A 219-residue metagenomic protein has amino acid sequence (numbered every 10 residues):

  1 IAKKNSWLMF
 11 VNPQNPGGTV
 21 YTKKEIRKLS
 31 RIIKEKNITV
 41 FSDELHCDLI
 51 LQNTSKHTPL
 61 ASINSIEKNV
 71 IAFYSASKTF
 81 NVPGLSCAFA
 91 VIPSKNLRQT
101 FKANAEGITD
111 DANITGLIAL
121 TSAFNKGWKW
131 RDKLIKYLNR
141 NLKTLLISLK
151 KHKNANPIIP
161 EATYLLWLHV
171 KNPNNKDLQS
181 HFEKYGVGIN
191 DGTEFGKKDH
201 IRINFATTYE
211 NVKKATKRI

Functional and structural regions predicted by a protein language model:
I1-T54: Active-site phosphate-binding strand-loop segment of PLP-dependent enzymes
E35-K36, H152, Y185: Helix C-cap/helix->beta junction micro-motif
F41, I71-F73, I158, N190: Structural detector of well-ordered beta-strand residues that form the stable sheet scaffold of enzyme domains
K68-N139, L146: Conserved core segment of the aminotransferase class I/II
S94-K95, K171-P173, T208-E210: Helix N-cap motif at beta-to-alpha junctions
T121, W130, Y137-L146, N156-H169 (+1 more regions): Conserved glycine-rich beta-strand-loop-beta hairpin in the small C-terminal domain of fold type I
S180, K184-I189, F195-I219: PLP-dependent enzyme catalytic core of the Aspartate aminotransferase-like
